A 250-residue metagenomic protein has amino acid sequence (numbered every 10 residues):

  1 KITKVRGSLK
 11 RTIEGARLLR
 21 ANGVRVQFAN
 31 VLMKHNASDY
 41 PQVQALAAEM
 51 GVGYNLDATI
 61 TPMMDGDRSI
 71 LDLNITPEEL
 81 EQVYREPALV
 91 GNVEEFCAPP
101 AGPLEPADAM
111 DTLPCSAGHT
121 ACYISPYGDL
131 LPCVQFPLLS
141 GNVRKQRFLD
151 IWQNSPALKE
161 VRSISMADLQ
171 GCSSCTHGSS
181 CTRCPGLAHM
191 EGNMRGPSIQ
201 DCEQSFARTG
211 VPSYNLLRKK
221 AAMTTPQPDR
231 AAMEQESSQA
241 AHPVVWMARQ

Functional and structural regions predicted by a protein language model:
K1-Q146: Radical SAM enzyme [4Fe-4S]-AdoMet core and its adjacent flexible, acidic and glycine-rich loops/tails across
A109-T112, Q135-Q250: Flexible mid-to-C-terminal extensions adjoining Fe-S/redox cofactors in radical SAM and related proteins
